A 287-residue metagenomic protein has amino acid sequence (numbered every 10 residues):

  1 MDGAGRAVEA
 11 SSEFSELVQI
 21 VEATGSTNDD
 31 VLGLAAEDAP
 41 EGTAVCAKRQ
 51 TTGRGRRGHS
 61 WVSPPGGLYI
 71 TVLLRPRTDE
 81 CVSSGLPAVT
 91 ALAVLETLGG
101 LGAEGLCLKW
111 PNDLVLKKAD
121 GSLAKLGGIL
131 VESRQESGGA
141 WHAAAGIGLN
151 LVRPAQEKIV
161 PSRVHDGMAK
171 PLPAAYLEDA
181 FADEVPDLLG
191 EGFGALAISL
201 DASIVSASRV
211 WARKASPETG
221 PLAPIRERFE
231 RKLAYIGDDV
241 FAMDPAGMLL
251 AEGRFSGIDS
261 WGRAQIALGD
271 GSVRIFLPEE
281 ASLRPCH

Functional and structural regions predicted by a protein language model:
M1-A103, D120-G128, V273, A281-H287: N-terminal lobe of the biotin/lipoate ligase/transferase fold
G3, E13, S84-L106, L116-H287: Long, positively charged amphipathic alpha-helical accessory segments at protein N-termini or as interdomain linkers
E22, L108-W110: Short loop/edge segments at beta-strand edges and connector loops that shape dinucleotide/nucleotide cofactor-binding
